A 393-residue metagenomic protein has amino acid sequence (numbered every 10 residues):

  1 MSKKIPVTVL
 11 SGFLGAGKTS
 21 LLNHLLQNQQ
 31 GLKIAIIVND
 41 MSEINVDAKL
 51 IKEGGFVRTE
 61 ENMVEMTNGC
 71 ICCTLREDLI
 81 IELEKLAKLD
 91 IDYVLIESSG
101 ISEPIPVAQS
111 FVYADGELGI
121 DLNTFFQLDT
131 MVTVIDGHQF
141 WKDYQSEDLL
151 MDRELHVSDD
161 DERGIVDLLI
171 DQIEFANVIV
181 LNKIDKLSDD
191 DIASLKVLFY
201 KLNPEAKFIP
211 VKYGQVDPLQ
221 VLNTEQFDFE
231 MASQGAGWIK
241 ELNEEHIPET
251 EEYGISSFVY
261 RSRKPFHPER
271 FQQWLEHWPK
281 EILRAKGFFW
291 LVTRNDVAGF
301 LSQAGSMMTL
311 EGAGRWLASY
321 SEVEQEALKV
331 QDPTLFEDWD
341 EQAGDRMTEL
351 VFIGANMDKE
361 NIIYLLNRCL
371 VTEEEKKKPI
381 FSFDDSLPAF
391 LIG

Functional and structural regions predicted by a protein language model:
S2, E43, F140, S146-T348 (+3 more regions): C-terminal accessory "lid"/substrate-recognition subdomains
S2-D167: Nucleotide-state-sensitive switch-loop elements of NTP-binding domains
K18, P104, L128, Q215-P218 (+3 more regions): Alpha-helix initiation and N-capping motif
N23, I81-E84, Q109, A193 (+4 more regions): Solvent-exposed alpha-helical segments within well-ordered globular domains of core cellular machineries
A48, R76, I105-A108, D189-A193 (+2 more regions): Conserved strand-to-helix beginnings and helix N-cap segments that scaffold or border functional pockets
K49-G54, K196-F199, Y364-N367: Short, aromatic/basic amphipathic alpha-helical patches
E349-I353: A short beta-strand structural signal in non-transmembrane regions
